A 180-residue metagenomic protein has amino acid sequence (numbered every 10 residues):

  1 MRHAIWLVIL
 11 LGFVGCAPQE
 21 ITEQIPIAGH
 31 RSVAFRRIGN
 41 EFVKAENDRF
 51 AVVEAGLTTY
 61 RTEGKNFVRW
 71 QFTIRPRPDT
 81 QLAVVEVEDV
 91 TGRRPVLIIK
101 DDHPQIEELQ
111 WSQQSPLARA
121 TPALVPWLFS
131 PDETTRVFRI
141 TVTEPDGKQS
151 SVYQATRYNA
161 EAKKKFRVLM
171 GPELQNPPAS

Functional and structural regions predicted by a protein language model:
M1-P18: Sec-dependent bacterial lipoprotein signal peptides
G15-S32: Bacterial Sec signal peptide processing site at the extreme N-terminus
I27, F42-N47: Proline/serine/threonine-rich low-complexity linkers at boundaries of modular beta-sandwich domains
F50-P78: Contiguous beta-strand segments within globular domains
V68-F72, A83-V85, R136-I140, Q154: Hydrophobic residues positioned within well-ordered beta-strands of beta-sheet architectures
R77-H103, I140-V142: Extended low-complexity, serine/threonine- and proline-enriched intrinsically disordered segments
D102-G147: Short, solvent-exposed, Trp/other aromatic-anchored flexible loops in extracytoplasmic proteins
K148-S180: Short beta-strand elements
